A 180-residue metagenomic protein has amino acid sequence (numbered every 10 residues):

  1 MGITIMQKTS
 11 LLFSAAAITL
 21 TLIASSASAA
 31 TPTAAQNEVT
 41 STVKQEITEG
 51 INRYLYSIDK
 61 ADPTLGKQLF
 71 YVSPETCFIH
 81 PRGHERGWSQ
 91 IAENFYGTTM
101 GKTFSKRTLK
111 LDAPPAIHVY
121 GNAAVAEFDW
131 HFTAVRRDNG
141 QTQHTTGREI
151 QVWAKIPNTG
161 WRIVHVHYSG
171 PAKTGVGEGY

Functional and structural regions predicted by a protein language model:
I3-A16: Bacterial N-terminal signal peptides that target proteins for export
S14-A24: Bacterial N-terminal signal peptides
S28-L69, G179-Y180: Short, low-complexity N-terminal intrinsically disordered segments enriched in polar/charged residues
Q45-E46, P63-V119, D129: A solvent-exposed, acidic/Ser-Thr-rich amphipathic alpha-helical stretch
G101-S105, T133-Q143: Short, cysteine-centered beta-strand-loop-beta hairpins and adjacent loop/turn segments enriched in charged/polar
K110-D112, E127-D129, H144-I150: Short, surface-exposed coil-to-beta transition loops
A116-V125, G140, W153-R162: A short, structured loop/turn motif at beta-sheet edges
H144-G175: Short beta-strand edge/turn micro-motifs at domain boundaries
